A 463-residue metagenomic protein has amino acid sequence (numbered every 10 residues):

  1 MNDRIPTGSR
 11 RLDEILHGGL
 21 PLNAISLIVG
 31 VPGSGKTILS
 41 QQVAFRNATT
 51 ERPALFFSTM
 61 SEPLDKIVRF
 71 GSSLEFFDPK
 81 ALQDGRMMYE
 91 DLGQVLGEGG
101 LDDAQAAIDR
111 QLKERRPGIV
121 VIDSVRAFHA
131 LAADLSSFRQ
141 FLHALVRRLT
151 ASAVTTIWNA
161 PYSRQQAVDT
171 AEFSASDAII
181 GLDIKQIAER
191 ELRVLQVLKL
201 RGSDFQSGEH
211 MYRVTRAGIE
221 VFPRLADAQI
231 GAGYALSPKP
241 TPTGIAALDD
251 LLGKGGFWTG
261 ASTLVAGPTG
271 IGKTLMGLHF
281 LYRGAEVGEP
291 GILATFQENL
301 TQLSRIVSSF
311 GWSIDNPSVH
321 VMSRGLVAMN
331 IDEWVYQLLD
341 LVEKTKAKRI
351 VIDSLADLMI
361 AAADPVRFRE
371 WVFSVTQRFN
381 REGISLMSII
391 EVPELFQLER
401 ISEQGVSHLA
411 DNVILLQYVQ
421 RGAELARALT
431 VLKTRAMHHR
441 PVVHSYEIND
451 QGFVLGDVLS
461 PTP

Functional and structural regions predicted by a protein language model:
M1-D3, K113-R115, I184-P242, E343-K346 (+2 more regions): Conserved P-loop NTPase
M1-S72, A228-W312: The Walker A/P-loop phosphate-binding site
N23, T50-P53, Q83-M87, S152-V154 (+10 more regions): Short glycine-/polar-rich loops that comprise or flank the Walker A/P-loop and associated switch/sensor motifs
S26, L55-F57, M88-E90, I157 (+6 more regions): Hydrophobic/aromatic beta-strand patches that form the interior of the parallel beta-sheet core in alpha/beta enzyme
V43, F57, Q166-T170, G181-I184 (+8 more regions): Short beta-alpha junctions and helix-cap segments that line functional grooves
R52-A132, V287-E370: Conserved inter-motif catalytic segment of the P-loop NTP-binding fold
M60-D65, G93-E98, R126-F128, T156 (+14 more regions): Conserved nucleotide-binding/hydrolysis micro-motifs of P-loop NTPases
L101-A175, I179, M329-V413, R421-L425: P-loop NTPase motor core
